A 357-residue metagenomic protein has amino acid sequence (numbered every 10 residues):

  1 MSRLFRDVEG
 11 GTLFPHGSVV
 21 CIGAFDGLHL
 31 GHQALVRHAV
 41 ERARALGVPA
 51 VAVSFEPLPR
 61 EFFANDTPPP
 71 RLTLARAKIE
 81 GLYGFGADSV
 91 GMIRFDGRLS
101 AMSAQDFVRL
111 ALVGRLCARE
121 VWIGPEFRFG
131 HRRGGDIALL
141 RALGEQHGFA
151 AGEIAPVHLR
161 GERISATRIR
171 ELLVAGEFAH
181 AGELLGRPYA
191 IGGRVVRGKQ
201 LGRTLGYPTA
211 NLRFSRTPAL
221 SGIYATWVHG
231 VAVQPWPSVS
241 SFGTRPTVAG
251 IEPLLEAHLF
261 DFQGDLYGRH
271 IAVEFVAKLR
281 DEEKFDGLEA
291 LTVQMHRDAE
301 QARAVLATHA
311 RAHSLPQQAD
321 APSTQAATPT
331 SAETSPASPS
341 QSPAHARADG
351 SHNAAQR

Functional and structural regions predicted by a protein language model:
S2-G10, G91: Short acidic-hydrophobic, aromatic-tinged amphipathic segments that line or gate anion-handling sites
G11-L74, E80: N-terminal catalytic cores of NTP/NDP-binding nucleotidyl/phosphoryl-transfer enzymes
A52, M92, E153-I154: A structural preference for short, hydrophobic beta-strand core positions in alpha/beta folds
F55, F95, P156: Cofactor-binding loop segments of dinucleotide-utilizing enzymes, especially the Rossmann-like FAD- and NAD(P)+-binding
A77-S89: A glycine-rich helix N-cap at a beta->alpha junction
R98-P208, D286-T292, A299, A310-A312 (+2 more regions): Classical nucleotidyltransferase
G198-R357: Phosphate/ribose-recognition catalytic cores of enzymes acting on nucleotide-derived substrates
